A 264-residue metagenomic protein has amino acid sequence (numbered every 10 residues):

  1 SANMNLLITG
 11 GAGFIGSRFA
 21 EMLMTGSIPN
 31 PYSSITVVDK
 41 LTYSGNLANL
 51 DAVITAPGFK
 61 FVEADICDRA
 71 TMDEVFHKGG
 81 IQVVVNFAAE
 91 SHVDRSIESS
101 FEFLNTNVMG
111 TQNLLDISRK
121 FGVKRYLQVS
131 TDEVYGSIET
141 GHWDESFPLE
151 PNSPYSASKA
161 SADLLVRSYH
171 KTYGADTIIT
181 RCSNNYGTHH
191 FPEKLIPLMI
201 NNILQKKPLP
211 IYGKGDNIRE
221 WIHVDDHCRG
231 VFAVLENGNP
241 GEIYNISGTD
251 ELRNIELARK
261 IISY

Functional and structural regions predicted by a protein language model:
S1-N185: N-terminal Rossmann-like NAD(P)+-binding domain of SDR-like oxidoreductases, especially those catalyzing
F19, M199, V231-L235, A258-I261: Hydrophobic "lid"/C-terminal helical patch of Rossmann-like NAD(P)-dependent dehydrogenase/epimerase domains
T55, Y173-D176, I200-I211, S263-Y264: A short C-terminal helix-loop "cap" of Rossmann-like NAD(P)-dependent dehydrogenase/epimerase domains
T71, N113-D116, W221, D226-R229 (+1 more regions): Conserved mid-core alpha-helix of short-chain dehydrogenase/reductase
S118, H170, I203, V234-L235: Hydrophobic pocket-lining residues that define ligand/cofactor binding sites across diverse proteins
A160, N185-L198, Q205-K207, I211-Y212 (+4 more regions): Glycine/proline-rich active-site loop of Rossmann-fold NAD(P)-dependent oxidoreductases
S161, L165, Y169, M199 (+2 more regions): Hydrophobic alpha-helix immediately C-terminal to the catalytic Tyr-X-X-X-Lys motif of short-chain
